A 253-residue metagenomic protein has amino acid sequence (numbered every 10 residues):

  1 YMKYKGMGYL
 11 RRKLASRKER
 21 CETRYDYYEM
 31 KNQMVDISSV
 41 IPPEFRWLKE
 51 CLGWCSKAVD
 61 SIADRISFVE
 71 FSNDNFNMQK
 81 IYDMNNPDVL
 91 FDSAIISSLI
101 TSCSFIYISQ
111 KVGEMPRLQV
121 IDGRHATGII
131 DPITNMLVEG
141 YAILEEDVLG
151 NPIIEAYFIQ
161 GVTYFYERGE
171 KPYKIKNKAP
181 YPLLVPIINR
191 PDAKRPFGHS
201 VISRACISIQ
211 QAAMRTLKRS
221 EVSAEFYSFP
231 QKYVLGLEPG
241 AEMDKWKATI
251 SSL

Functional and structural regions predicted by a protein language model:
Y1-L118: Extended, helix-rich architectural segments
L14, W54, V89-I96, Y107-I108 (+5 more regions): Intrinsically disordered, low-complexity boundary segments flanking structured domains
R17, I62-I66, A94-I95, I154-Y157 (+3 more regions): Generic hydrophobic, helix-prone segments enriched in Leu/Val/Ile
E22-T23, K31-E44, Y157, R215-Y233: Charged, low-complexity, helix/coiled-coil-prone segments
D60-I62, S98-I100, V120-D122, N135 (+2 more regions): A generic structural signal for short, solvent-exposed coil/turn residues that cap or connect secondary-structure
I100, F105-P196: Extended, regular secondary-structure scaffolds
I175-L253: Extended, charged amphipathic alpha-helical segments
